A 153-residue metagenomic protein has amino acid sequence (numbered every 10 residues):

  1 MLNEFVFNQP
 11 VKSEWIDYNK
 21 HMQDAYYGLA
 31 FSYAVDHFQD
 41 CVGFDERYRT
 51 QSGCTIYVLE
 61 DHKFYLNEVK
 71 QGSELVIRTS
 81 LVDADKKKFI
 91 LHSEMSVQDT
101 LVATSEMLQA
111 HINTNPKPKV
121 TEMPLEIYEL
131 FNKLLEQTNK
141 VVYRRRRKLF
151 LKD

Functional and structural regions predicted by a protein language model:
M1-Y57, N113-D153: Hot-dog-fold acyl-thioester-processing enzymes
Q9, K88-F89, M107: Short, small/polar residue-rich loop motifs at catalytic or cofactor-binding pockets
E14, A84-D85, Q98-T100, A110-T114: Short coil/turn motifs at secondary-structure junctions
D61-Q98: Hydrophobic beta-sheet segments that form the core/acyl-binding groove of ACP/CoA-dependent acyl-chain-processing
K63, M107-Q109: GNAT/GCN5-related N-acetyltransferase fold signature
A103-S105: A structural microfeature
